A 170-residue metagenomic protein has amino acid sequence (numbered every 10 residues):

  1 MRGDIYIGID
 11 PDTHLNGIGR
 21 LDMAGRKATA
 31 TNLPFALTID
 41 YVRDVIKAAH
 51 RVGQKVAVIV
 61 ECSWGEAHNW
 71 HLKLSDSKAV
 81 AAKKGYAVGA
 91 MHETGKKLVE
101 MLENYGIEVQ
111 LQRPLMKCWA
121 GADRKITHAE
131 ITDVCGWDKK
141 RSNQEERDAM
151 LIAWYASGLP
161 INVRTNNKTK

Functional and structural regions predicted by a protein language model:
M1-K170: Phosphate- and other anionic-substrate recognition elements at nucleic-acid/protein interfaces
